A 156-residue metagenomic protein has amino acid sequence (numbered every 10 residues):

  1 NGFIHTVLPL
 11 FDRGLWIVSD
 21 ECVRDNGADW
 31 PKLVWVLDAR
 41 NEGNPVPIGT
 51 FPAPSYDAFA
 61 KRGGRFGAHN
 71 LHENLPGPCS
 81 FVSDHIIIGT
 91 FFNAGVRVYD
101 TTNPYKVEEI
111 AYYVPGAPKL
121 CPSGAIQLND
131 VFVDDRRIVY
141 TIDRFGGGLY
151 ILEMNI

Functional and structural regions predicted by a protein language model:
N1-I156: Feature marking well-ordered beta-strand scaffolds used for ligand recognition
